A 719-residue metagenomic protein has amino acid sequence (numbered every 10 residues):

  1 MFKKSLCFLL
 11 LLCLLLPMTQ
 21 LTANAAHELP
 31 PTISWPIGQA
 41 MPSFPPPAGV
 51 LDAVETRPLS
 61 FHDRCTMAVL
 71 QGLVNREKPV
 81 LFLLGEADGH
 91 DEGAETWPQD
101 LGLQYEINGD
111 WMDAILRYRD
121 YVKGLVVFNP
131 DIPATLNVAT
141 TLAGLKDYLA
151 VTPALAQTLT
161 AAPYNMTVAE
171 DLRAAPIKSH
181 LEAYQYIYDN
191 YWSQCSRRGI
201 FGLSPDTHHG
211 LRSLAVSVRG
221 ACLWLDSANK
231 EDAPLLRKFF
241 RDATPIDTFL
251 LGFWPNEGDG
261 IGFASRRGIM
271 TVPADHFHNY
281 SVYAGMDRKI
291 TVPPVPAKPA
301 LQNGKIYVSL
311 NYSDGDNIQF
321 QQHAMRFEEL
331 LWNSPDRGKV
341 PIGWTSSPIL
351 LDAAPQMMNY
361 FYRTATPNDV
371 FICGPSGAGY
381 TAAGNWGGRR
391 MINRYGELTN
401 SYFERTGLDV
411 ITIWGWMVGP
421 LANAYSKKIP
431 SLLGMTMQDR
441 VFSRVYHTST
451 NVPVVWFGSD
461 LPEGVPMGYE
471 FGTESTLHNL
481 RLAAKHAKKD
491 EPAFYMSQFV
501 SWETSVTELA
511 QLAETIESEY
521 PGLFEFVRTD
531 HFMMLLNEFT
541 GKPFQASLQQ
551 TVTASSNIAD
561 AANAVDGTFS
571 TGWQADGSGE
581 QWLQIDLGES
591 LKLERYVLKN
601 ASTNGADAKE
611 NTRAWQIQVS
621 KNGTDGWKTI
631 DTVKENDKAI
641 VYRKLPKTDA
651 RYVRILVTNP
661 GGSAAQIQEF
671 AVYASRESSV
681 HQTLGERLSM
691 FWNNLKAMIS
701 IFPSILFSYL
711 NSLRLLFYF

Functional and structural regions predicted by a protein language model:
L9-P17: Bacterial N-terminal signal peptides
L16-H27: Sec-dependent signal peptide cleavage junction
A26-A284: Preference for solvent-exposed, low-hydrophobicity sequence contexts
A243-P245, S313-K339, I349, T406 (+1 more regions): Catalytic grooves of carbohydrate-active enzymes
L250, V308-L310, I342, S346 (+4 more regions): Hydrophobic faces of well-ordered beta-strands that scaffold small-molecule active sites in alpha/beta enzyme cores
H278-Y362: Active-site beta->alpha N-cap acidic-glycine motif
K542-P543, S556-T629, E635-E686: Aromatic, loop-rich ligand-recognition surfaces of beta-strand-rich domains
S678-F719: C-terminal cell-surface addressing/anchoring modules of secreted/extracellular proteins
